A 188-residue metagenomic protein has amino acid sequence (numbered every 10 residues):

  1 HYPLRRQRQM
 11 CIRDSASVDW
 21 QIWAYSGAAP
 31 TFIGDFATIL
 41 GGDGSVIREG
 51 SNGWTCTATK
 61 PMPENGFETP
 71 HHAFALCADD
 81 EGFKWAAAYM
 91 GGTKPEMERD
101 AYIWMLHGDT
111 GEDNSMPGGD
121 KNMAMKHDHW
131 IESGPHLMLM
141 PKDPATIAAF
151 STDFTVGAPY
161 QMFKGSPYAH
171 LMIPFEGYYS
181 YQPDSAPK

Functional and structural regions predicted by a protein language model:
H1-I12: Single conserved hydrophobic/aromatic residue that forms the stacking wall/gate of nucleotide- or nucleobase-binding
R13-N52, T59, N65, Q161-L171 (+2 more regions): Extracellular/luminal recognition modules and glycoprotein regions
N52-W54, L137: Residue-level detector of short, conserved catalytic/binding motifs and their immediate flanks
T57-A124, H129-I131: Mid-length scaffold segments of soluble, non-membrane domains
M105-P187: Beta-strand-rich cores of mature extracytoplasmic or soluble domains
